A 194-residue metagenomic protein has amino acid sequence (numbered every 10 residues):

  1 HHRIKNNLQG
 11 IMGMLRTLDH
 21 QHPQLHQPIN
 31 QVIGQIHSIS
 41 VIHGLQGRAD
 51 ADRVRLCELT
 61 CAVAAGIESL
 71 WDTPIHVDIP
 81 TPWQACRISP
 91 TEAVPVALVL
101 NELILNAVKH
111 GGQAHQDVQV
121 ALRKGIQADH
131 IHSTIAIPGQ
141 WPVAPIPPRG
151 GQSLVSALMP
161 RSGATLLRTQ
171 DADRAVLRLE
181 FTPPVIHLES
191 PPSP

Functional and structural regions predicted by a protein language model:
H1, P23, A65, S69-Q116 (+1 more regions): Conserved short strand/loop->alpha-helix "switch" segment adjacent to the catalytic nucleotide/phosphoryl-transfer site
H1-Q9, G13, T17, E102: Conserved phosphoacceptor histidine of two-component systems
L15-Q27: Short acidic helix/loop segment immediately C-terminal to the autophosphorylated histidine in two-component histidine
N30-V41, L45, D52-S69, T73: Short beta-to-alpha transition helix within the HATPase_c
D117-D129: Short beta-strand/loop element within the Bergerat-fold HATPase_c
I131-Q140: Conserved DxG motif in ATP/Mg2+-binding regions
V143-Q170: ATP phosphate-binding glycine-rich loop and adjacent ATP-lid/helix-beta elements within ATP-binding kinase/ATPase
F181-P194: C-terminal end segment of the histidine kinase catalytic
